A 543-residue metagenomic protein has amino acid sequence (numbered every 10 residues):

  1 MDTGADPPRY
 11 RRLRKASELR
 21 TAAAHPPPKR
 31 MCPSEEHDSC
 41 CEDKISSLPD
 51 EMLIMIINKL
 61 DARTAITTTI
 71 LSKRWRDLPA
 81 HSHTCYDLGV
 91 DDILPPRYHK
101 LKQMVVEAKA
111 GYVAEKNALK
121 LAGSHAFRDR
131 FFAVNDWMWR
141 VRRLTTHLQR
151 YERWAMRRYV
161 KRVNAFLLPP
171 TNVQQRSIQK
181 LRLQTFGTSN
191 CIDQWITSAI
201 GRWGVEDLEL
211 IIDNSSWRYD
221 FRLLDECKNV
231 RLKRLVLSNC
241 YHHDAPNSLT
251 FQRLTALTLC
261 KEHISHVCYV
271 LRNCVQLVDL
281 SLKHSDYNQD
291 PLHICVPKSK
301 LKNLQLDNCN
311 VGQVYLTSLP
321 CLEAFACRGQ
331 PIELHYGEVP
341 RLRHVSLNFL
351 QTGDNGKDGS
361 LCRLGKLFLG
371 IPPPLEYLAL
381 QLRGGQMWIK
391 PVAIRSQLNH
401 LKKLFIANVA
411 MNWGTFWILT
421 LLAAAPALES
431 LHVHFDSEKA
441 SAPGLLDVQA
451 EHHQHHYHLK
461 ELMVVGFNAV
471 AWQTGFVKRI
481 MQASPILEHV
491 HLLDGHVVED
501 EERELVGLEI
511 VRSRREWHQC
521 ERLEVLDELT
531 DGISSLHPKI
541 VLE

Functional and structural regions predicted by a protein language model:
M1-M31, V106-A114, L119-M138, Q351-K357 (+7 more regions): C-terminal capping region of solenoid repeat domains
D2, E35-Y287, P291-V296: Leucine-rich repeat
K73, R176, W203, C227-V230 (+12 more regions): Inter-repeat linker/turn residues at the boundaries of leucine-rich repeats
Y86-L88, L181-L183, E206-L210, K233-L237 (+10 more regions): Conserved hydrophobic beta-strand positions in leucine-rich repeat
F186, D213-S215, C240, E262-I264 (+9 more regions): Conserved "Asn-ladder"/turn position within leucine-rich repeats
C191, W195, Y219-R222, P246 (+8 more regions): The leucine-rich repeat
S318, I332-M411: Extended repeat-based solenoid scaffolds, especially LRR ectodomains and other repeat-derived architectures
I394-W472, R479: C-terminal structural cap/anchor segments
